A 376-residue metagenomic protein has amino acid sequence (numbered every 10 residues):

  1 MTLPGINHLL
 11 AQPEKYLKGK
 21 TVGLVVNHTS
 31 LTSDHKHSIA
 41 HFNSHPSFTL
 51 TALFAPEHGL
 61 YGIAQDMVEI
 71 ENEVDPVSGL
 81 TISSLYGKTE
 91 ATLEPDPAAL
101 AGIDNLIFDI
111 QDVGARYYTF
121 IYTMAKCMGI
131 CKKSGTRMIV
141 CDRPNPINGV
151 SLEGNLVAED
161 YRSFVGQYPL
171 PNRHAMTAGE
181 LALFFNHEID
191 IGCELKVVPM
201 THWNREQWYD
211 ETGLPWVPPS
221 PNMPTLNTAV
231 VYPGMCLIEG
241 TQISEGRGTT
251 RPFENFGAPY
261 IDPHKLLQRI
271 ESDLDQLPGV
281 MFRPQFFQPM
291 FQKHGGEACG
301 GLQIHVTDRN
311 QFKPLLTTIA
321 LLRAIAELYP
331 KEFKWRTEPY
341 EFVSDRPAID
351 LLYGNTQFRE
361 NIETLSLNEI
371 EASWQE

Functional and structural regions predicted by a protein language model:
T2-T49: N-terminal phosphate-binding or glycine-rich loops at protein starts, especially the Walker A/P-loop of NTPases
T49-E57, C141: Short internal beta-strands
G62-D66, I139-Y161: Glycine-rich, charge-decorated loop segments at or immediately adjacent to ligand/cofactor-binding or catalytic sites
D66-I103, A115: Glycine-rich oxoanion-binding loops at beta->alpha junctions
D112-M124: Glycine/threonine-rich flexible loop motifs
Y161-M235: Conserved anion/nucleotide-ligand pocket segment
W203-P289: Glycine-rich, aromatic-lined ligand/substrate-binding cores of catalytic and carbohydrate-binding domains
G257-E371: Conserved functional hotspot residues or short segments at active or partner-binding sites across diverse domains
